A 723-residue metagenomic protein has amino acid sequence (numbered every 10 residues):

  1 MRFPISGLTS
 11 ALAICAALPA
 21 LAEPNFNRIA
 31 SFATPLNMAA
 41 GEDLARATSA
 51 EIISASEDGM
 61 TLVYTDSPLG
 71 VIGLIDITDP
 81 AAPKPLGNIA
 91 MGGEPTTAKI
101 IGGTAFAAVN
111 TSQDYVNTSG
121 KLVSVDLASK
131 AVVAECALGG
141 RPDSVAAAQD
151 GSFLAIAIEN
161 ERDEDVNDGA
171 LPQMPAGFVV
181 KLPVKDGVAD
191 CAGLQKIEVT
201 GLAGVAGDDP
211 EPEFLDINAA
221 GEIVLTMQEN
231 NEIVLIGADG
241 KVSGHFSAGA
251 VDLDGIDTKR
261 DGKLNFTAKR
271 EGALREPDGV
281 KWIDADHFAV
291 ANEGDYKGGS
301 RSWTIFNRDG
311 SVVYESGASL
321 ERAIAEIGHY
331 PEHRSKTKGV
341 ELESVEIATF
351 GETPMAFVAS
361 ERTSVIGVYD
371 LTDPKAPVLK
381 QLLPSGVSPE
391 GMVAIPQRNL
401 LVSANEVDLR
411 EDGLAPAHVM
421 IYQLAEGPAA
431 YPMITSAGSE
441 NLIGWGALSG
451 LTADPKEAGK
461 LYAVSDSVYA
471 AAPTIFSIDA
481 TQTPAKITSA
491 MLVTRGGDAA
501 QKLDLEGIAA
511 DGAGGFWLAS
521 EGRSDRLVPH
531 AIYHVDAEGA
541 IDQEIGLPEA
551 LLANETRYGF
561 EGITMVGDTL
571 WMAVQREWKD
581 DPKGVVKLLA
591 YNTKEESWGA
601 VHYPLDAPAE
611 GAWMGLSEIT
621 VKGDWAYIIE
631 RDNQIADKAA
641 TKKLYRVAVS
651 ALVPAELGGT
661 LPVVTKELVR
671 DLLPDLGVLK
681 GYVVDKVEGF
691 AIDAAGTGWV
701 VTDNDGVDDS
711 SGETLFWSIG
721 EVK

Functional and structural regions predicted by a protein language model:
M1-A22: Gram-negative bacterial Sec-dependent N-terminal signal peptides
E23-K723: Sequence/structural signature of beta-propeller domains
